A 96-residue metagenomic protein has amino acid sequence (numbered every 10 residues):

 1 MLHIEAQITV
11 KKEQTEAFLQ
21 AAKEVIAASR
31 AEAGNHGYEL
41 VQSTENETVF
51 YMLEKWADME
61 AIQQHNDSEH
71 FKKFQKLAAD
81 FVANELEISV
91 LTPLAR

Functional and structural regions predicted by a protein language model:
L2, E39-T48, K76-R96: Glycine-rich beta-strand-turn "strand-cap" elements at beta-sheet edges
L2-I8, E39-N66: Short, well-ordered beta-strand segments in beta-rich or mixed alpha/beta enzyme and ligand-binding folds
L2-R30, H36: N-terminal first-folded block
A6-Q7, K11, E69, L94-R96: Short flexible/disordered coil segments
E13-E16, Q20, E47, H65-K73: Residues at secondary-structure transition points
Q14-E16, E60, R96: Residue-level signal for secondary-structure boundary sites
E24-G37, K55-I88: An amphipathic, aromatic/His-enriched active-site/gating alpha helix that lines ligand/cofactor pockets
